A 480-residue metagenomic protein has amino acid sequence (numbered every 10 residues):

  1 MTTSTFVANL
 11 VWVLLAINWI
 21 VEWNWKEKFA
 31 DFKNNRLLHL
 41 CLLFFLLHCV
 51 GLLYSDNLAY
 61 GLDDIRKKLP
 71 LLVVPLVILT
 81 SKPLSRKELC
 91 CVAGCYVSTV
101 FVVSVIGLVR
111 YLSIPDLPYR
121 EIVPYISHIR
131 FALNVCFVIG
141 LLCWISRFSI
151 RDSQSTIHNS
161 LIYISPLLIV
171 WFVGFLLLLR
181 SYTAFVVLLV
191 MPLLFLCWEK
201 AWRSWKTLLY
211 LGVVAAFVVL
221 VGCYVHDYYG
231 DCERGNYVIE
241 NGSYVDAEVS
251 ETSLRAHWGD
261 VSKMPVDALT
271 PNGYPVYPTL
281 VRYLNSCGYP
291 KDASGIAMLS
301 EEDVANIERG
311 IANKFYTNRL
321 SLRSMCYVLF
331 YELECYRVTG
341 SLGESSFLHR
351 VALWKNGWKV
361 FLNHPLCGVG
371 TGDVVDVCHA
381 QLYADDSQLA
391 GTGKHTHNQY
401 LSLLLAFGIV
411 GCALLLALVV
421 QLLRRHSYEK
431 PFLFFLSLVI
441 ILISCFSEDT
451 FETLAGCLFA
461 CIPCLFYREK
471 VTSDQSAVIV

Functional and structural regions predicted by a protein language model:
M1-C49, T80, L84-G94, I145-Y163 (+3 more regions): Transmembrane signal-anchor hairpin modules in multi-pass inner-membrane enzymes, especially those that act on
T2-V11, D63-K67, I122-V138, R180-T183 (+3 more regions): Membrane-interface micro-motifs in multi-pass membrane enzymes
A8-L14, V73-L76, Y182-L194, T207-L211 (+2 more regions): Transmembrane-embedded, aromatic-rich helix segments that form part of the hydrophobic channel/pocket engaging
W12-W19, L188, P192, T207 (+2 more regions): Transmembrane alpha-helices of multi-pass inner-membrane enzymes
A16, C49, K87-L117, I126-V276 (+2 more regions): Alpha-helical transmembrane segments of multi-pass inner-membrane proteins
L37-F44, L58-S81, C91, C95 (+2 more regions): Aromatic-anchored transmembrane helix interface
N285, P290-M298, G310, M325-N363 (+1 more regions): Long extracytoplasmic/lumenal interhelical loops at the membrane interface of multi-pass membrane proteins
A406-V439: Hydrophobic transmembrane alpha-helices and their immediate junctions
